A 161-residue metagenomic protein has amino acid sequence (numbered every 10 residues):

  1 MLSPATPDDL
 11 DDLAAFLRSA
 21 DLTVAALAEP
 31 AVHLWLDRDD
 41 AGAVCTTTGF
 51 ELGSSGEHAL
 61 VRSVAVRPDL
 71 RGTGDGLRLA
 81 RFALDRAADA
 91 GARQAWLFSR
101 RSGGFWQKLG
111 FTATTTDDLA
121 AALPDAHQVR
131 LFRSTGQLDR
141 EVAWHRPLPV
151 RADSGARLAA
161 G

Functional and structural regions predicted by a protein language model:
M1-A26, L34, R38, A43 (+1 more regions): Short amphipathic alpha-helix that is part of the acyltransferase structural core
A5, R62, L97-F98: Small/polar loops that bind or transfer phosphate-bearing groups
L36, G42-G53, E57-A65: Conserved beta-strand in the GNAT
V66, G72-D85, D89, L97: Conserved acetyl-CoA-binding loop-helix of GNAT-fold acetyltransferases
T73-L79, P124-L138, A143-H145: Accessory recognition modules or surfaces
D89, R93, R100-H127, R133: Conserved active-site alpha-helix within GNAT-family acetyltransferase domains
